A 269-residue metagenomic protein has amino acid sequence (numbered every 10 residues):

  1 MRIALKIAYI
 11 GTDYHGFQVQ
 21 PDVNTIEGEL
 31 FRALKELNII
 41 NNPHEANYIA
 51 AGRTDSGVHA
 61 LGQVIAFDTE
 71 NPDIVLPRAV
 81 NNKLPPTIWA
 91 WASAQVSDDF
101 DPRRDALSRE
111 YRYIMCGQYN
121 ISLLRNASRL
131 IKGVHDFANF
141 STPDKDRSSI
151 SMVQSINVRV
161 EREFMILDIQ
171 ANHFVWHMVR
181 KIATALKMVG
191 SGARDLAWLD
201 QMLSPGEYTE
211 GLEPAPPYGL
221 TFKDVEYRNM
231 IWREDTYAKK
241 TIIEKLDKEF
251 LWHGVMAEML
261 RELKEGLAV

Functional and structural regions predicted by a protein language model:
M1-V269: Structured-RNA-binding interfaces characteristic of tRNA pseudouridine synthases
